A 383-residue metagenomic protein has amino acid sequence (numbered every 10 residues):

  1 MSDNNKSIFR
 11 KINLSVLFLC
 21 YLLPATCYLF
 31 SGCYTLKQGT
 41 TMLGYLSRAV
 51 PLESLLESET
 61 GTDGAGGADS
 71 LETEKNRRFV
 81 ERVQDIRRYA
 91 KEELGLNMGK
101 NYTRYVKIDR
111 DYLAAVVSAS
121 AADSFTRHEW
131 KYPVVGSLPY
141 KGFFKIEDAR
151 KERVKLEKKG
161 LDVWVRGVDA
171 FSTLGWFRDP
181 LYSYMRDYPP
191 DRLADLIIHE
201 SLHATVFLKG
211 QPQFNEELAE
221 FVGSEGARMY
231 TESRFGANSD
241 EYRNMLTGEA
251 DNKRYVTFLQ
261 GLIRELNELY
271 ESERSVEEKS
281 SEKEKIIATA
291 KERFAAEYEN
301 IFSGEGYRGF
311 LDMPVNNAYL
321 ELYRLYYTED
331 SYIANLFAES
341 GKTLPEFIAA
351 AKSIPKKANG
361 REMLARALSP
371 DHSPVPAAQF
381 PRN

Functional and structural regions predicted by a protein language model:
M1-K11: N-terminal secretory signal peptides that target proteins for export/translocation
L22-L23, L29: Short polybasic linear motifs
G32-L113, Y332: N-terminal mature-domain "stem" immediately C-terminal to a signal peptide or N-terminal signal-anchor/transmembrane
Y34-E53, Y184, D191, E220-E284 (+1 more regions): Metalloprotease/metallohydrolase-associated module, dominated by Zn2+-dependent proteases
D69, N76-V83, G142-A149, R186-D195 (+6 more regions): Solvent-exposed, acidic/flexible segments
D85-N252, R264: Acidic/His-rich structured neighborhood in mature extracellular/periplasmic domains
V256-N383: Pan-zinc metallopeptidase signature
